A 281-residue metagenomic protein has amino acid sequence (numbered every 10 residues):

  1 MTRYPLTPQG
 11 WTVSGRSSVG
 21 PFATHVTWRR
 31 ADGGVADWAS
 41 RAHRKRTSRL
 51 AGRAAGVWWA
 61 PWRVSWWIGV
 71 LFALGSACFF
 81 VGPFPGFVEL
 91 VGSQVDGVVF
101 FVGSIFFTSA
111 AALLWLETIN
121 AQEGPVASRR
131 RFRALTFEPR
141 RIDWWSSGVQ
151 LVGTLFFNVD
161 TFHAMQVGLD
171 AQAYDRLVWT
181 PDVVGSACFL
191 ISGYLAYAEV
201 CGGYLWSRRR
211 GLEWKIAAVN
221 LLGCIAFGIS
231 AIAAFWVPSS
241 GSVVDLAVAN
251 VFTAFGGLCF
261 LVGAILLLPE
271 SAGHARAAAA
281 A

Functional and structural regions predicted by a protein language model:
M1, W28, W38-A42, A73 (+9 more regions): Flexible "stalk/tail and boundary" regions
M1-W67: Soluble extramembrane domains flanking the early transmembrane region of eukaryotic membrane proteins
R49-V64, P85-V91, L114-I142, F162-Y174 (+3 more regions): Juxtamembrane membrane-water interface segments of multi-pass membrane proteins, especially cytoplasmic-side
V57-T108: The feature marks the first
A60-L71, R140-G153: Alpha-helical transmembrane segments of integral membrane proteins, especially early/N-terminal helices
L71, C78, P85, V99 (+14 more regions): Hydrophobic residues within membrane-embedded alpha-helical segments of Major Facilitator Superfamily
V91-F106, P139-S147, D170-C188, L212-I216 (+1 more regions): Transmembrane alpha-helix entry/boundary detector in multi-pass membrane proteins
V183, W214, S242-A264: Extracellular loop 3-seventh transmembrane helix
